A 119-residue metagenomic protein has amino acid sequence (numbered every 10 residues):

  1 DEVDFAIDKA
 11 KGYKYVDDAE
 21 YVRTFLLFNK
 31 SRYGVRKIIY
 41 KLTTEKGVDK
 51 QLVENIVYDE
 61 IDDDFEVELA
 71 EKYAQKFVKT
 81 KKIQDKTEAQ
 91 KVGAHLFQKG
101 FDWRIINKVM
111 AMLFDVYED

Functional and structural regions predicted by a protein language model:
D1-D119: An alpha-helical, amphipathic repeat domain used for nucleic-acid recognition, typified by the mTERF helical solenoid
